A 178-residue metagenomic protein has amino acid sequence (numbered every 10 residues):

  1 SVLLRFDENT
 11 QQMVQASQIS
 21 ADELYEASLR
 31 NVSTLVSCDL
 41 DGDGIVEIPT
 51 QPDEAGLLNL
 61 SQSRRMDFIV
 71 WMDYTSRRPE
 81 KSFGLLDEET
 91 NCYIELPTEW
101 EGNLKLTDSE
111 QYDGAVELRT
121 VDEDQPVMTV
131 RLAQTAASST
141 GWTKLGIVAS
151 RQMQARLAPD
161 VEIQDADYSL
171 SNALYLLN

Functional and structural regions predicted by a protein language model:
S1-A115, A136-T140, L145-A158, A173-N178: Beta-propeller-forming repeat regions
R119-A136: A short acidic-to-branched-hydrophobic micro-motif
Q152, D165-A166: Proteins with a high burden of low-complexity, intrinsically disordered sequence enriched in S/T/G/P/A and R, requiring
D160-Q164: Short, exposed beta-strand-loop hairpins at the edges of beta-sheets in extracellular/periplasmic proteins
A166-N172: Positively charged, aromatic-accented nucleic-acid-binding surfaces
